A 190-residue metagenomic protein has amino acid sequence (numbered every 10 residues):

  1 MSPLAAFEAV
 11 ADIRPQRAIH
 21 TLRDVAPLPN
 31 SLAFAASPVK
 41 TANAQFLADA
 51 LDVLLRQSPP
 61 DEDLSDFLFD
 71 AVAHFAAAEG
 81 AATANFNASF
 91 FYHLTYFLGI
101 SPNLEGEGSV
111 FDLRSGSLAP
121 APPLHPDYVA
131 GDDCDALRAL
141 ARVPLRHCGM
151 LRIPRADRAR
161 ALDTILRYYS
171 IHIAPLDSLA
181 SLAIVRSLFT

Functional and structural regions predicted by a protein language model:
M1-T190: Non-catalytic alpha-helical scaffolds and adjoining flexible linkers that form interface surfaces for assembly
